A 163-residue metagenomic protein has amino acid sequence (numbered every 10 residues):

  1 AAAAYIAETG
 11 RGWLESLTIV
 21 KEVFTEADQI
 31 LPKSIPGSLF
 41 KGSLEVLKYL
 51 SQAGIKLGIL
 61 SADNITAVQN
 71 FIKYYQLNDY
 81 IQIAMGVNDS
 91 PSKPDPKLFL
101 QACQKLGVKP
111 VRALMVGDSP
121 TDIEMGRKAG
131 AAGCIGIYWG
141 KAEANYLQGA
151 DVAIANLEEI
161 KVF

Functional and structural regions predicted by a protein language model:
A1-Q29, Y49: A metal-dependent, Asp-based hydrolase signature
Q29-I59, I65-Q69, P96, V111: Short, acidic loop-to-helix structural element flanking the phosphoryl-transfer center in phosphate-processing enzymes
L44-Q52, C103, I123-K128: Surface-exposed amphipathic alpha-helices with a cationic face
N78-Q82, K109: Conserved H-loop
I83-P94: Glycine/Thr-rich beta-alpha phosphate-binding loop at enzyme active sites
K93-I123: Conserved Lys-Pro-Asp/Glu-containing loop-to-beta segment of HAD-superfamily phosphomonoesterases, centered on
M115-I154: Acidic, Mg2+-coordinating phosphoryl-transfer loop and its flanking beta/alpha structural elements, shared across
I160-F163: Short amphipathic alpha-helix with an adjacent loop that forms part of the alpha/beta core around
